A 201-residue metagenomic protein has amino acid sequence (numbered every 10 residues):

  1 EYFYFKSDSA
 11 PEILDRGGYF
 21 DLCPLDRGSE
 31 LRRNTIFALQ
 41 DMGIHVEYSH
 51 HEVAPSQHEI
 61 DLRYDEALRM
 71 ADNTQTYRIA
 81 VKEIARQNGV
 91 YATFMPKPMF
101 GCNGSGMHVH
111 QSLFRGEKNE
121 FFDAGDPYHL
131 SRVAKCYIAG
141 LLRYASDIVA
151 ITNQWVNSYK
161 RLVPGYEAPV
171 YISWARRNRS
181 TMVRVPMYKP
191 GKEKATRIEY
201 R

Functional and structural regions predicted by a protein language model:
E1-R201: Glycine-rich, acidic/polar active-site loops that bind/position phosphate-bearing ligands
